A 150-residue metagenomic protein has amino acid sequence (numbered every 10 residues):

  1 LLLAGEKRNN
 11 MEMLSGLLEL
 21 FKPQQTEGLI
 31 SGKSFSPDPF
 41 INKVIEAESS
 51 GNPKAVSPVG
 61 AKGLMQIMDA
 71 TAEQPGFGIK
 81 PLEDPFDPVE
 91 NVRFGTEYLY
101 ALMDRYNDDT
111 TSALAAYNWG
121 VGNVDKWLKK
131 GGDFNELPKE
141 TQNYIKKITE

Functional and structural regions predicted by a protein language model:
L1-S36: N-terminal secretory targeting signals
T26-E150: Catalytic glycan-binding domains that act on GlcNAc-containing polysaccharides
